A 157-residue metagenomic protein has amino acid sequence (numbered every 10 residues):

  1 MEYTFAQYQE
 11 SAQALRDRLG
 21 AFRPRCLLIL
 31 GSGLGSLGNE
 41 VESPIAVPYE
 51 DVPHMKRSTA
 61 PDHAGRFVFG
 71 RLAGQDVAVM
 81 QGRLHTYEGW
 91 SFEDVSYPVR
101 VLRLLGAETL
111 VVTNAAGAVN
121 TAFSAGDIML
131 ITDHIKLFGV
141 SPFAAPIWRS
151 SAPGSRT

Functional and structural regions predicted by a protein language model:
M1-T157: Metabolite-binding pocket within alpha/beta catalytic cores that recognizes anionic/polar moieties
